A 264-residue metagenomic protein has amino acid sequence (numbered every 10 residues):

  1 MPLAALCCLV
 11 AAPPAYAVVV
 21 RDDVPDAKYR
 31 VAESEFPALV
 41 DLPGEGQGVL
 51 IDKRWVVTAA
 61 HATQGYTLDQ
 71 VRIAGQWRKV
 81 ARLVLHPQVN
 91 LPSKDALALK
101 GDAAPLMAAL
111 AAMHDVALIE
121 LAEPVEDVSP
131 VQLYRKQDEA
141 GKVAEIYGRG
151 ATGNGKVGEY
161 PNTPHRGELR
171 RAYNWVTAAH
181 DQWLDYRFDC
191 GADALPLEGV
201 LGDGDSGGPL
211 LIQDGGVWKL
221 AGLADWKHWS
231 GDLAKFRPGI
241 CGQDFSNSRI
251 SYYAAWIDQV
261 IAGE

Functional and structural regions predicted by a protein language model:
A4-A5, A15: Cleavable N-terminal signal peptides
A11-A12: N-terminal signal peptide c-region/cleavage motif recognized by signal peptidases
V18-V24, A38, G46-Q64, Q76 (+2 more regions): C-terminal subregion of chymotrypsin/trypsin-like serine protease catalytic domains
V20-E33, L68-K136, P164-R166: Conserved catalytic-core segment of clan PA serine endopeptidases
V31-G44: A short, Trp-centered hydrophobic/proline-enriched beta-strand micro-motif
V40, T67-W77, K142-G148, I212: Short conserved beta-strand and strand-loop elements enriched in small hydrophobics with frequent Asp/Gly
N90-P105, R187-L201, D232-N247: Surface-exposed intrinsically disordered loops and tails
M113-V116, L121-E198, W226-W229, I250-A254: Chymotrypsin/trypsin-fold serine protease catalytic domain
